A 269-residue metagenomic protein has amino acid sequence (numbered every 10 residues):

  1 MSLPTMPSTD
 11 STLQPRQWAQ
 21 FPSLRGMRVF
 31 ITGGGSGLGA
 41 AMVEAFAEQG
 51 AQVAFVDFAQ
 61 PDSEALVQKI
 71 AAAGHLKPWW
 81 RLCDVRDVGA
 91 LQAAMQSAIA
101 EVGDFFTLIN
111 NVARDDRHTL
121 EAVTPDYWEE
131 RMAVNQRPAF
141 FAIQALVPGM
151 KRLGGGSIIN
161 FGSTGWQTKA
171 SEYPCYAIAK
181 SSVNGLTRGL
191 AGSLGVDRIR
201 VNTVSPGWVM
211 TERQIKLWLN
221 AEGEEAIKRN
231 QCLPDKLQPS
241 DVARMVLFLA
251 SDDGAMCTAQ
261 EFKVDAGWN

Functional and structural regions predicted by a protein language model:
L3-Q20, T168, L247, T258-N269: Short C-terminal tail/terminal secondary-structure segment of NAD(P)H-dependent dehydrogenase/reductase domains
R28, G35-S36: Conserved glycine-rich cofactor-binding loop
T119-E129, I227: Substrate-binding pocket helix/loop in short-chain dehydrogenase/reductase
V123, K169-A177, G189: Active-site loop-to-helix junction immediately N-terminal to the catalytic Tyr of the SDR YXXXK motif in Rossmann-fold
F140-I143, K236-V264: C-terminal substrate-recognition "lid" of short-chain dehydrogenase/reductases
I143, A179, T187: Active-site helix of classical SDR
P148, G192-V196, A255: Alpha-helical segment proximal to the catalytic Tyr-Lys
